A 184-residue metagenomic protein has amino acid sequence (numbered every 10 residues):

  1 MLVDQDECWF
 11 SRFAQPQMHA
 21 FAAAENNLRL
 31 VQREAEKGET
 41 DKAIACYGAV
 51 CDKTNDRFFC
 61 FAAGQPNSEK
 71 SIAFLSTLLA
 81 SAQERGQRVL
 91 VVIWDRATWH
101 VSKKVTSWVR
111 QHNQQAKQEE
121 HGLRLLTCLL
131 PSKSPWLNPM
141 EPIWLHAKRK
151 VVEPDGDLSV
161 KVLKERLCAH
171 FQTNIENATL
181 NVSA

Functional and structural regions predicted by a protein language model:
M1, V89-L90, L126: The start of beta-strands in P-loop NTPase/AAA+ ATPase cores
M1-T77: Extended, low-complexity cationic-aromatic segments
L2, R124, K133, L137-A184: C-terminal anion-handling pockets and recognition modules
D6, G48-V50, L75, D95 (+3 more regions): Generic structural signal for small/hydrophobic residues in well-ordered secondary structure, especially within
D6, Q87-V101, L130, N138: Acidic/histidine-rich, metal-coordinating catalytic segments
A14-M18, K104-T106, P139-P142: Short aromatic-enriched loop/helix-cap "lid" or pocket-rim segments at secondary-structure transitions that line
N26-K37, H112-P142, D155-G156: RNase H-like polynucleotidyl transferase catalytic core
S71-V91: Short, basic/hydrophobic alpha-helical segments
